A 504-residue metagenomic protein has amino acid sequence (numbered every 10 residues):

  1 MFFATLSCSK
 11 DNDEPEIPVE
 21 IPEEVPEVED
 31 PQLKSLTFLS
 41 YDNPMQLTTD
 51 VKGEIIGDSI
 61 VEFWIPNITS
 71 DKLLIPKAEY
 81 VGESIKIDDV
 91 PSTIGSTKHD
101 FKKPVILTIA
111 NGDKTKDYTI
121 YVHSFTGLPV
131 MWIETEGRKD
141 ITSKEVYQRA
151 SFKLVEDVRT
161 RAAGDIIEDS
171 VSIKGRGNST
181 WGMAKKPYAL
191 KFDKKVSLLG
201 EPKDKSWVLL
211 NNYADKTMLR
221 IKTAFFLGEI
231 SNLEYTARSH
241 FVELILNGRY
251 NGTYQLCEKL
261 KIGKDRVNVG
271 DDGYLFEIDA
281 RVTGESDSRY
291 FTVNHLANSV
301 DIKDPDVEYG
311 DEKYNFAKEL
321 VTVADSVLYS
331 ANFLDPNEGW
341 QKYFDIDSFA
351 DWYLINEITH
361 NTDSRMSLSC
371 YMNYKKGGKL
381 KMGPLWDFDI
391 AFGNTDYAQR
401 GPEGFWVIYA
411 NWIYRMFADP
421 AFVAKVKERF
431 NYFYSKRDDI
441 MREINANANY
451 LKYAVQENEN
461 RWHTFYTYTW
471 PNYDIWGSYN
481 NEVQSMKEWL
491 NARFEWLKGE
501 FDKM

Functional and structural regions predicted by a protein language model:
A4-S7: C-terminal motif of bacterial Sec signal peptides marking the signal peptidase cleavage site
S9-N43, I106-T108, I120-S170, R442 (+1 more regions): Regulatory N- and C-terminal appendages and interdomain linkers associated with kinase/kinase-like NTP transferase
S9-P129, I133: Beta-rich interaction/scaffold domains
E83-I87, S231-E243: Short, well-structured beta-strand/strand-turn elements
K153-N211: Conserved oxyanion/phosphate-binding beta-strand-loop segments in alpha/beta enzyme cores
S179, M183-A184, K303-M366, C370-N373 (+1 more regions): Middle-to-C-terminal accessory/interaction subdomains
A189-S197, D204, N211-Y213, N232-A237 (+1 more regions): Internal "kinase-insert"/substrate-recognition segments embedded within catalytic cores of ATP-dependent enzymes
